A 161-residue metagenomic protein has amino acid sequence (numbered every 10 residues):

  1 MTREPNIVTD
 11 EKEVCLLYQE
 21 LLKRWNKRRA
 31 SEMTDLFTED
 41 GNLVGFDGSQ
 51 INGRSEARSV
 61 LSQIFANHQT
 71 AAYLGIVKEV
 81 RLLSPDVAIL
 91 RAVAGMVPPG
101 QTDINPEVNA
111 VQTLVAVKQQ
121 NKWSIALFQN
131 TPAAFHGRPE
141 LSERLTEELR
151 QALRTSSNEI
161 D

Functional and structural regions predicted by a protein language model:
M1-E39, E143-D161: Short, low-complexity N-terminal intrinsically disordered segments enriched in polar/charged residues
E11-K12, A30-D86, A92, E107: A solvent-exposed, acidic/Ser-Thr-rich amphipathic alpha-helical stretch
E20, D47-Q50, P132: Short histidine/acidic/glycine/proline-rich micro-motifs that form metal- and phosphate-coordinating active-site loops
V80-I89, A116-S124: A short, structured loop/turn motif at beta-sheet edges
V93-A94, Q129: A mature extracytoplasmic/lumenal domain signature
M96-G100, A116: Beta-strand elements of well-folded, non-transmembrane domains
D103-N105: Short consensus segments that form the blades of beta-propeller domains, in both extracellular/periplasmic
N109-E140: Short beta-strand edge/turn micro-motifs at domain boundaries
